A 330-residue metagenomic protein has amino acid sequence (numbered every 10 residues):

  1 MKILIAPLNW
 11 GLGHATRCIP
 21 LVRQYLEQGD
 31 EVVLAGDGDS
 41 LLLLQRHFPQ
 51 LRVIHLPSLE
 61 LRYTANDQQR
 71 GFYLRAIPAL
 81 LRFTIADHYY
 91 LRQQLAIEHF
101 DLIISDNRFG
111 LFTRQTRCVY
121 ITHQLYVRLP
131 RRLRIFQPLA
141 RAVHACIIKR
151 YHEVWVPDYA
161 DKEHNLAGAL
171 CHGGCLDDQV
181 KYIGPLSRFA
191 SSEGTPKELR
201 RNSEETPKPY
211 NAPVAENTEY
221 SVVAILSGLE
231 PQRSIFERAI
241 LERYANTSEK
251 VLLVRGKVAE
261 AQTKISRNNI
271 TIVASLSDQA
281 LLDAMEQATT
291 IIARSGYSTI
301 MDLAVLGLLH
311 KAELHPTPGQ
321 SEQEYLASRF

Functional and structural regions predicted by a protein language model:
P7-I19, E230-S234: A short, glycine/small-residue-rich beta-strand->loop->alpha-helix junction that serves as a flexible
N9, E27-Q28, V32-P78, T271: Conserved nucleotide-sugar phosphate-binding/catalytic loop shared by glycosyltransferases and other
A15-Y25, S40: Short amphipathic alpha-helix
V22, L170, K181-S192, K208-T290: Donor-nucleotide binding loops and adjacent catalytic segments primarily of GT-B fold Leloir glycosyltransferases
Q69-G110: Conserved nucleotide-sugar donor-binding subdomain of glycosyltransferases
R114-P130: Active-site proximal beta-strand in glycosyltransferases
R128-R200, E204-E230, G256-A259: A nucleotide-sugar donor-handling region in carbohydrate enzymes
A280-Y325: A donor-sugar binding/catalytic signature common to diverse glycosyltransferases and related nucleotide-sugar
